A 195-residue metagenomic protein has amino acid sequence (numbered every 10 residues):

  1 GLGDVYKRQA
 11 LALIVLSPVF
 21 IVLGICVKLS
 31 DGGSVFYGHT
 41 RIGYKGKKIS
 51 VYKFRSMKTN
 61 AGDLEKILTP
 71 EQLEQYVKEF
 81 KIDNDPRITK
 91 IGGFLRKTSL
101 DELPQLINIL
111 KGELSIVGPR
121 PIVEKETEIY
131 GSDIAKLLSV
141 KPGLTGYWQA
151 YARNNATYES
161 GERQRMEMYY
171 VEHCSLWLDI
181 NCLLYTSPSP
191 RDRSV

Functional and structural regions predicted by a protein language model:
D4-A61, L176, N181-S187, R191: A hydrophobic, helix-centered structural microdomain
S34, P104-S187, R191: Hydrophobic structural segments characteristic of membrane proteins
Y37-P86, T145-M166: Short, glycine-rich, amphipathic interfacial segments at transmembrane boundaries or analogous
N84-I88, L103, L176: Alpha-helical membrane-protein architecture signal
L95-L106: Short acidic-aromatic low-complexity motifs
R193-V195: N-terminal low-complexity segments that are often proline-rich with Ser/Thr-Pro
